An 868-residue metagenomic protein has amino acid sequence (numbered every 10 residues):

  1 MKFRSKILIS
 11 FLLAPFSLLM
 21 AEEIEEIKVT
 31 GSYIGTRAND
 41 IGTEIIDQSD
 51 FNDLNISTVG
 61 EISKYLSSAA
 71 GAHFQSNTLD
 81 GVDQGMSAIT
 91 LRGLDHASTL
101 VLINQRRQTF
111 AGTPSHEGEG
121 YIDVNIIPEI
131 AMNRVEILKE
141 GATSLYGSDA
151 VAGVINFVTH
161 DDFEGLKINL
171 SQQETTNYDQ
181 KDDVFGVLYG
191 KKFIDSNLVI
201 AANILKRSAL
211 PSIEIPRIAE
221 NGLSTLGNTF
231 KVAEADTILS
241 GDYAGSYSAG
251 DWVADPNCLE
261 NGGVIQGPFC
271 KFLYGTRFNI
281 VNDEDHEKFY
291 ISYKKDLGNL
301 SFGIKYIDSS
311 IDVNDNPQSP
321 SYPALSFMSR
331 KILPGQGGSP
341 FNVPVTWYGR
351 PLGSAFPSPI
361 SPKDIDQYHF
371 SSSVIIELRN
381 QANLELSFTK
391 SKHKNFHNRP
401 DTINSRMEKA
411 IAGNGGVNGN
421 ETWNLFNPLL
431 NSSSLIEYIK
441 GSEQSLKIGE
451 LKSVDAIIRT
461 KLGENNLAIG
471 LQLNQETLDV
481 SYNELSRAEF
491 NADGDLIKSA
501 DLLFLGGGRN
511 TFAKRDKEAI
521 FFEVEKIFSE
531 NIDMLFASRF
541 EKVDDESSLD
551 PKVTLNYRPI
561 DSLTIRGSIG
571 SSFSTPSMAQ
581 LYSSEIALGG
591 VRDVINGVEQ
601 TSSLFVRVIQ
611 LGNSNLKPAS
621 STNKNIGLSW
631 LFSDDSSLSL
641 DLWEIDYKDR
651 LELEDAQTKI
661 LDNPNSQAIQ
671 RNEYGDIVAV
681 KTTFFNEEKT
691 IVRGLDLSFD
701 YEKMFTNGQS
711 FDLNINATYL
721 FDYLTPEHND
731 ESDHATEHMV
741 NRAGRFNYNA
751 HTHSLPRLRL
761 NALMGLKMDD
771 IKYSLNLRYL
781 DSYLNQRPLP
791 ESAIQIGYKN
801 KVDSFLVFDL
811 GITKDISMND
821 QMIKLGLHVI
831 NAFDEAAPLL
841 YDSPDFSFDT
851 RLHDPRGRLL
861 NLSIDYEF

Functional and structural regions predicted by a protein language model:
E26-L54, A111-H116: N-terminal periplasmic "start-of-domain" segments of outer-membrane beta-barrel proteins
V59-I62, L66, S87-T90, I122-N125 (+2 more regions): N-terminal periplasmic accessory domains that precede and gate Gram-negative outer-membrane beta-barrel machines
K64-R107: Extracytoplasmic beta-strand/coil segments of soluble accessory domains associated with Gram-negative outer-membrane
R106-K139: Short acidic/polar hinge/loop motifs at secondary-structure boundaries that mediate gating or recognition
H116, N221, P256-N282, S301-K517 (+5 more regions): Surface-exposed, low-complexity loop segments enriched in small/polar and acidic residues
Q172-T176, F193, I204-S208, L297 (+16 more regions): Transmembrane beta-strands of outer-membrane beta-barrel pores
S529-D533, S637, L642-R787: Gram-negative outer-membrane beta-barrel transporters
F721, R778-P790, K814-F868: C-terminal beta-signal and adjacent terminal beta-strands/loops of Gram-negative outer-membrane beta-barrel proteins
